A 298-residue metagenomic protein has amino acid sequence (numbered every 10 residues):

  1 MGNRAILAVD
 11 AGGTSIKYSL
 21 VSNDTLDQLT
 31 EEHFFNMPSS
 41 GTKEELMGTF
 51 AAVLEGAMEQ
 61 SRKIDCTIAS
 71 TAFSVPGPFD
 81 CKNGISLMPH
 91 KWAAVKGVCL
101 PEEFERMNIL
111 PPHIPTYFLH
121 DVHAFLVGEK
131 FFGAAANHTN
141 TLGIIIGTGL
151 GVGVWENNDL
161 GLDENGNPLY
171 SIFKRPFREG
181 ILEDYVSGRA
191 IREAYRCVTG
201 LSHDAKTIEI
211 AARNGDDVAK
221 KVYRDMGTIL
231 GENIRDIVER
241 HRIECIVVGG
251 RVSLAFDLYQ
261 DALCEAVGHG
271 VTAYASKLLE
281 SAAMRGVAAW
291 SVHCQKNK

Functional and structural regions predicted by a protein language model:
N3, L7-V75, K82: Conserved phosphate-binding loops in N-terminal lobes of ATP-dependent enzymes of the actin/Hsp70/sugar-kinase
A5, S19-V21, T30, T42 (+4 more regions): Glycine/GP-enriched mid-protein hinge/lid loop-to-helix segment characteristic of carbohydrate kinases
I6, Y117-K130, L258-K298: Glycine-rich phosphate-binding/hydrolytic loop that grips phosphoryl groups
V9-S15, I144-G149, R251: A short acidic Gly-Thr/Ser loop motif
P38-I64, E179-I181, R192-L258, T272-A283: Adenine-nucleotide phosphate-binding core of ATP-dependent small-molecule kinases
S39-S40, M47-A51, C66-T71, G77-N140 (+1 more regions): Glycine-rich phosphate-binding loop and adjoining helix at the ATP-binding site of ATP-dependent phosphoryl-transfer
V53, A57-S61, L126, A134 (+2 more regions): Stable alpha-helical structural segments in soluble proteins, enriched in small hydrophobic residues
